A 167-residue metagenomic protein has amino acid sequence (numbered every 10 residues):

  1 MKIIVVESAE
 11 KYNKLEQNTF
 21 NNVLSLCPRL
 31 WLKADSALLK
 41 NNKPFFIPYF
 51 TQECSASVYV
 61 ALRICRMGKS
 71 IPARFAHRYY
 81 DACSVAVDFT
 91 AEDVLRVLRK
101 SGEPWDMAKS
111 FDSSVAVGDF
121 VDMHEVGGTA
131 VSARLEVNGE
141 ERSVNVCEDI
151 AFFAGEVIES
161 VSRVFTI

Functional and structural regions predicted by a protein language model:
M1-T166: Catalytic-core "active-site belt" of small-molecule-metabolizing enzymes, emphasizing His/Asp/Glu-rich regions
